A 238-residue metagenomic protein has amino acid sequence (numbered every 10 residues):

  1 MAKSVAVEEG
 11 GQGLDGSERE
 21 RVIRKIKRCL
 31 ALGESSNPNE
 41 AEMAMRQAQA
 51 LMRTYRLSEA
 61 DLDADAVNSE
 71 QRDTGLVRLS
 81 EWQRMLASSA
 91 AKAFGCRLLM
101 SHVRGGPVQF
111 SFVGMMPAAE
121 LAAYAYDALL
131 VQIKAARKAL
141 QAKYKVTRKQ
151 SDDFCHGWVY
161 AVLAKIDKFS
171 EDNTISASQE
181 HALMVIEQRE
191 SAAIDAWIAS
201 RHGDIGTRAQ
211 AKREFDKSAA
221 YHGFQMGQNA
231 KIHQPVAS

Functional and structural regions predicted by a protein language model:
M1-E20, L57, D61, D65-S238: Extended, helix-rich structural scaffolds rather than catalytic motifs
R21-R28: Alpha-helix N-cap/N′ positions at the starts of helices
I26, A41-Y55, C155-V162: Short amphipathic alpha-helical coiled-coil/interface segments
L30-L32: Alpha-solenoid HEAT/Armadillo-like helical repeat scaffolds in large eukaryotic proteins
S35-S36: Short coil turns that connect the paired helices of HEAT/ARM alpha-solenoid repeats
